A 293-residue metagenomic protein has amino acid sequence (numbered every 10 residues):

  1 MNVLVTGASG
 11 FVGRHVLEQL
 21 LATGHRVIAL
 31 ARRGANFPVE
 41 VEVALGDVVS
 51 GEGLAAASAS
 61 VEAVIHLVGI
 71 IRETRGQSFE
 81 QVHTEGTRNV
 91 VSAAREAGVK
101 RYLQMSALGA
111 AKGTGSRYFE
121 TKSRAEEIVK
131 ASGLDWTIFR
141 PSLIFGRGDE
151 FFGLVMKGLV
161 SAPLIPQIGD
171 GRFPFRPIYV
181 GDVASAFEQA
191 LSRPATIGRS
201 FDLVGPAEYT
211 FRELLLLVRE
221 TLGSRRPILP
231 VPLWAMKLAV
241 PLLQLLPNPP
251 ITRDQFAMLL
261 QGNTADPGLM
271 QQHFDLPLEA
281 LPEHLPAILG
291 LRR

Functional and structural regions predicted by a protein language model:
V3-T23: N-terminal Rossmann NAD(P)H-binding glycine-rich loop of SDR-like oxidoreductase domains
H25-R32: Conserved glycine-rich Rossmann-like NAD(P)H-binding loop of the short-chain dehydrogenase/reductase
A35-N36, V41-N89, A93-E96, L108-K112: NAD(P)H-binding glycine-rich loop region in Rossmannoid oxidoreductase-like domains and their noncatalytic homologs
S50, G86-N89, R101, R124-A125 (+1 more regions): Conserved cofactor-binding/catalytic machinery of classical short-chain dehydrogenase/reductase
E80-T84, L103, K122: Short alpha-helix in the Rossmann-fold core of NAD(P)-dependent oxidoreductases
K112-S224: Oxidoreductase cofactor-interface core, primarily capturing Rossmann-like NAD(P)-dependent enzymes
Q189-I251, A265-R293: Mid/C-terminal beta-alpha module of Rossmann-like enzyme folds, strongest in SDR-family dehydrogenases/epimerases
